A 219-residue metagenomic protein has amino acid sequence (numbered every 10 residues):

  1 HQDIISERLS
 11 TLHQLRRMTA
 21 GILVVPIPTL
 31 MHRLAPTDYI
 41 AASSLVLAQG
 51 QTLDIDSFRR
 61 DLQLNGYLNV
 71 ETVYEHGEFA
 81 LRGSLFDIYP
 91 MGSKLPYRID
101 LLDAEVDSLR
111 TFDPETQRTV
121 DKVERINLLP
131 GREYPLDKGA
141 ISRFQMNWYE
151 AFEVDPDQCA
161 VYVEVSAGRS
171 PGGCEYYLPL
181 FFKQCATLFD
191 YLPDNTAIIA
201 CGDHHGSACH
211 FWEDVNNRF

Functional and structural regions predicted by a protein language model:
H1-F219: ASCE RecA-like P-loop NTPase motor cores that couple ATP hydrolysis to mechanical translocation on nucleic acids
